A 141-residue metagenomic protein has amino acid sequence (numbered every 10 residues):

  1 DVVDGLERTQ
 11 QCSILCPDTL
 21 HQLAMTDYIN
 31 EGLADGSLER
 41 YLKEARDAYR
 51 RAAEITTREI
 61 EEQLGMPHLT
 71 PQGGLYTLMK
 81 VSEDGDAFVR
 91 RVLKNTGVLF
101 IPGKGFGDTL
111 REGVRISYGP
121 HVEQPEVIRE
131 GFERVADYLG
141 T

Functional and structural regions predicted by a protein language model:
D1-T141: PLP-dependent class I/II
